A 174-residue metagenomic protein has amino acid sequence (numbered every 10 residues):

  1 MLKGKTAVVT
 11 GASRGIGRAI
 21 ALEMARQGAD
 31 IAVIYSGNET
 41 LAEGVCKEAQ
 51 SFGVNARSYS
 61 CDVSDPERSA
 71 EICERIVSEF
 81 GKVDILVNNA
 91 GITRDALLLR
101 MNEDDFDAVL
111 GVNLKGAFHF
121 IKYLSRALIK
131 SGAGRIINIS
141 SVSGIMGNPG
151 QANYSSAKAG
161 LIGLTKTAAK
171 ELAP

Functional and structural regions predicted by a protein language model:
T6, S13-G15: Conserved glycine-rich cofactor-binding loop
A29-G44: Conserved glycine-rich Rossmann-like NAD(P)H-binding loop of the short-chain dehydrogenase/reductase
E39, S60-E71, E103: The beta1-alpha1 cofactor-binding region of Rossmann-like NAD(H)/NADP(H)-dependent oxidoreductases
L97-L98, N102-L110, I136: Substrate-binding pocket helix/loop in short-chain dehydrogenase/reductase
I121, A157, T165: Active-site helix of classical SDR
R126, K170-P174: Alpha-helical segment proximal to the catalytic Tyr-Lys
S141: Residue(s) in the substrate-gating loop at a strand-loop-helix junction that position the organic substrate next
